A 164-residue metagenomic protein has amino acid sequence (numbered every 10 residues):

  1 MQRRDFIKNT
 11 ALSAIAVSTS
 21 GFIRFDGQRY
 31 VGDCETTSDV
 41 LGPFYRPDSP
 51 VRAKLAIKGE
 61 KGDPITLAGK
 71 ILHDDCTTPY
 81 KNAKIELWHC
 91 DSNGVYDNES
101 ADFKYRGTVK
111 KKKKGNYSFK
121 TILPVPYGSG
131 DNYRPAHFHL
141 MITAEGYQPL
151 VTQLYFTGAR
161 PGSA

Functional and structural regions predicted by a protein language model:
M1-V17: N-terminal secretory signal peptides and thylakoid transit peptides that target proteins across membranes
D26-A164: Beta-strand-dominated extracellular/periplasmic modules and repeats in secreted or surface-exposed proteins
